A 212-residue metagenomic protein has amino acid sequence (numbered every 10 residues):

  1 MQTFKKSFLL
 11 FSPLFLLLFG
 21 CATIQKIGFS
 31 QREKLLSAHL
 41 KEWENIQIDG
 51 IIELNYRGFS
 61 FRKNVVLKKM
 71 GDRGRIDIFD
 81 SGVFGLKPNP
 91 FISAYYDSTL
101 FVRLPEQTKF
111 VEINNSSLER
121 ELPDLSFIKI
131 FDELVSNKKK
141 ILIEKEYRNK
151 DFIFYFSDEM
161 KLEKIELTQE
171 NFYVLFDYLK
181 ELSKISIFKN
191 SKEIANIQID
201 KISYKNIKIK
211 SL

Functional and structural regions predicted by a protein language model:
M1-C21: Sec-dependent bacterial lipoprotein signal peptides
G20-D72, K208-L212: N-terminal leader/targeting segments and the immediate start of mature chains
E44-I52, F61-L67, D72-I78, I92 (+5 more regions): One face of beta-strands
N55-S60, S81-K87, K192: Solvent-exposed loop/turn segments connecting transmembrane beta-strands in outer-membrane beta-barrel proteins
L67-M70, D97-T99, N114-E121, D158-E159 (+2 more regions): A short, sequence-level motif marking secondary-structure junctions
R73-K129: An acidic-aromatic
L134-K138: Hydrophobic membrane-embedded alpha-helices and membrane-water interface caps/short interhelical or interfacial loops
K139-L212: Gly/Pro-enriched, hydrophobic low-complexity segments that function as extracytoplasmic propeptides/linkers
